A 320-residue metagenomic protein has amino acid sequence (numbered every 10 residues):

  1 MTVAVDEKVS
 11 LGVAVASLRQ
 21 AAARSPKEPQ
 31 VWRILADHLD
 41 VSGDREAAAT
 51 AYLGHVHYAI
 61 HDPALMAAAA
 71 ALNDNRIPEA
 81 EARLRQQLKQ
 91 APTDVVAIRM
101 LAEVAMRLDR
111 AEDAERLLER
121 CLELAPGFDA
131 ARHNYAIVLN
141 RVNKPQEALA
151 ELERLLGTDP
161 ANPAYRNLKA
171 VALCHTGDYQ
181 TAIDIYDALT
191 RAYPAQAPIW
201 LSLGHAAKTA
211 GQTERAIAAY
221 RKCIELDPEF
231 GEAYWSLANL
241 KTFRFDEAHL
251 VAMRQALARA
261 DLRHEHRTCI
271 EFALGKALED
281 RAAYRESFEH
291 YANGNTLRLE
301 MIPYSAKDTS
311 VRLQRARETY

Functional and structural regions predicted by a protein language model:
M1-Y320: Alpha-helical solenoid repeat scaffolds of the TPR/TPR-like class and their adjacent stem/linker regions that mediate
